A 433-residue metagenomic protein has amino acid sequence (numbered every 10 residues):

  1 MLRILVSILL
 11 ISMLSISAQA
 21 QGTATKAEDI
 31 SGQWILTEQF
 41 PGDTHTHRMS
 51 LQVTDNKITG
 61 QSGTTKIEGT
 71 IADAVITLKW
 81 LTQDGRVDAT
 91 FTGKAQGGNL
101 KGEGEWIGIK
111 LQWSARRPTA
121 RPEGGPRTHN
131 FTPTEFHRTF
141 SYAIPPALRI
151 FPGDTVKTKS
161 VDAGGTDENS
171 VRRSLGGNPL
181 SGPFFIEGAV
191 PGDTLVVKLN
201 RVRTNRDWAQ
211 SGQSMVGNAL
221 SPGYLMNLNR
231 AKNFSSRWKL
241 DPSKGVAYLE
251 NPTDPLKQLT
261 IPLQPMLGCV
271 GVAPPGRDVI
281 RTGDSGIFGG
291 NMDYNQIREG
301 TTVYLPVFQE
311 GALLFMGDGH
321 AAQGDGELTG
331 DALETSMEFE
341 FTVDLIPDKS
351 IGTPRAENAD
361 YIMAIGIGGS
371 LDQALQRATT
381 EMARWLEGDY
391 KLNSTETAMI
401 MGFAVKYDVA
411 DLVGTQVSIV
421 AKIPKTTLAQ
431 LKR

Functional and structural regions predicted by a protein language model:
L5-S15: Bacterial N-terminal signal peptides
Q21-E105: Central antiparallel beta-sheet cores of small beta-barrel/beta-sandwich binding domains
E123-R172: N-terminal, Lys/Arg-enriched amphipathic/low-complexity engagement segments that precede the first folded domain
T132-S141, R173-L180, I280-F288: Short, structured beta-strand/loop micro-motifs enriched in basic residues and often containing a Trp
A163-S174, V202-G212, G311-A321, D411-V413: Short, Lys/Arg- and Gly-enriched loop/turn segments at beta-strand edges
T204-N295: Intrinsically disordered, low-complexity linker/loop segments enriched in Gly/Pro and charged/polar residues
L263-N291, N295-D372, A383: Conserved mixed alpha/beta catalytic, RNA-binding, or beta-rich assembly cores of soluble enzyme, regulatory
